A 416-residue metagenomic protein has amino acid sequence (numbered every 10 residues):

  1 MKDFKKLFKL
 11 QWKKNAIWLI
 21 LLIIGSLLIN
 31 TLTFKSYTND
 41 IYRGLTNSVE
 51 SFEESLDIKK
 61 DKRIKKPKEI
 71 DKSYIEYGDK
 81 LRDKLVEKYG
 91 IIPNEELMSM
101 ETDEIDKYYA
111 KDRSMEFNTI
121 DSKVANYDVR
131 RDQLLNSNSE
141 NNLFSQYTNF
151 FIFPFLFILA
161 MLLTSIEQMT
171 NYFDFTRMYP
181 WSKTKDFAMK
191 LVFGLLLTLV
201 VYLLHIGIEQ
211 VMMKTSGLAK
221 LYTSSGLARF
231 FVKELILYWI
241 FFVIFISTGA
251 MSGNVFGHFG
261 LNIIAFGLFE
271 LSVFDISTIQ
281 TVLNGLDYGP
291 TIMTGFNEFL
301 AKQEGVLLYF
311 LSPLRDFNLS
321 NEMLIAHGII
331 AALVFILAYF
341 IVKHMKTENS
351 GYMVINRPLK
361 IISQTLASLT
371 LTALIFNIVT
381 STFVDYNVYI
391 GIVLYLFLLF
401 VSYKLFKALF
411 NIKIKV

Functional and structural regions predicted by a protein language model:
M1-I23: Aromatic- and glycine-rich beta-strand/loop motifs that create alpha-glucan
K2, Q168-R177, G249-H258, Y339-N356 (+1 more regions): Cytoplasmic membrane-interface regions of multi-pass membrane proteins
A16-I41, I105-V124, Y147-I158, I264-L271 (+1 more regions): Hydrophobic alpha-helical transmembrane segments of multi-pass membrane transport/permease proteins
F34-S55, I64-K65, L268-P358, T370-K415: Terminal transmembrane helical anchor/hairpin motif
S36-Y127: Membrane-proximal extracellular/periplasmic loop immediately following the first transmembrane helix
L135-N142, F193-G257, E270: Secretory targeting signals
N142-Y172: Long, hydrophobic alpha-helical segments
L163-L197: Helix-loop-helix units of permease transmembrane domains in multi-pass membrane transporters, especially ABC
